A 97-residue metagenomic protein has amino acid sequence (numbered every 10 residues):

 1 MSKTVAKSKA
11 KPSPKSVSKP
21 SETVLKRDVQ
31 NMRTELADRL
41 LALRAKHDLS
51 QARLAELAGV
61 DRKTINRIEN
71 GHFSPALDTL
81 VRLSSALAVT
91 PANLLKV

Functional and structural regions predicted by a protein language model:
M1-A42, K46-H47, A52: N-terminal flexible/basic segments that precede or flank functional cores
L40, Q51, R62, L77-L80: Helix-turn-helix DNA-binding elements, focusing on the entry/boundary residues of the two helices that contact DNA
A45, E56, S85: Alpha-helical residues within the helix-turn-helix
D48-R67: Short alpha-helical DNA-recognition segment
R67, K96-V97: Phosphate-coordinating loops and pocket residues in cytosolic domains that bind phosphorylated ligands
N70: Short, conserved catalytic or interaction motifs in soluble domains
A76-N93: DNA major-groove recognition helix of helix-turn-helix/homeodomain DNA-binding modules
